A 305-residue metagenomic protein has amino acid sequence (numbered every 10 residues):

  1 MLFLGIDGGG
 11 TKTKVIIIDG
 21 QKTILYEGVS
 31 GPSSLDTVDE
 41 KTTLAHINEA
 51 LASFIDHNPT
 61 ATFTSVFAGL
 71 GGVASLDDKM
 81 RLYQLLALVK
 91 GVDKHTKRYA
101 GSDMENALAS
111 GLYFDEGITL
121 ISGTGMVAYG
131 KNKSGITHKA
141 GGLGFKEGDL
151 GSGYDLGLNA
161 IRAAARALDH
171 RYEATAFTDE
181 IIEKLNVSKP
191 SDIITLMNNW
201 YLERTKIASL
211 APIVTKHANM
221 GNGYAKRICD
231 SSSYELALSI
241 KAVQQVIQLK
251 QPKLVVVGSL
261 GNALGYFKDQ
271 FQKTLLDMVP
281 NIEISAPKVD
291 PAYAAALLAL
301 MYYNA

Functional and structural regions predicted by a protein language model:
M1-F63, S110-I118, R162-A305: ATP-binding/phosphotransfer module of carbohydrate and carboxylate kinases, centering on a glycine-rich
T11, G72-V73, T124-V127: Short glycine-rich anion-binding loops that position phosphate/pyrophosphate groups of nucleotides and phosphorylated
L35, V73, G142-L150, N281-P287: A short glycine/serine-rich beta->alpha loop
A52-K90, T96-A100, G111-L112: Short beta-strand-loop/turn "lid" adjacent to the catalytic site in phosphate-handling enzymes
A74-L76, N106-L108, V127-A128, G261-L264: Short, active-site-adjacent cap segments at secondary-structure transitions
A87-K94, I136-G144, T274-E283: Glycine/charged-rich beta-loop-alpha catalytic/anionic-binding loops adjacent to active sites
K97-E105, I121-S122, E283-A292: Active-site nucleophile and cofactor-binding loops and adjacent substrate-binding regions of central metabolic enzymes
F114-A167, R171: Glycine-rich phosphate-binding loop of actin/hexokinase-like ATP-binding domains
